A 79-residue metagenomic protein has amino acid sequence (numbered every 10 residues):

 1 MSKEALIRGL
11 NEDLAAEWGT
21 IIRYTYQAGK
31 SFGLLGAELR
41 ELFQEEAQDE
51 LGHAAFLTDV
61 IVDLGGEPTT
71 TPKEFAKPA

Functional and structural regions predicted by a protein language model:
M1-A79: Iron-associated oxidoreductase/ferritin-like identity signal
